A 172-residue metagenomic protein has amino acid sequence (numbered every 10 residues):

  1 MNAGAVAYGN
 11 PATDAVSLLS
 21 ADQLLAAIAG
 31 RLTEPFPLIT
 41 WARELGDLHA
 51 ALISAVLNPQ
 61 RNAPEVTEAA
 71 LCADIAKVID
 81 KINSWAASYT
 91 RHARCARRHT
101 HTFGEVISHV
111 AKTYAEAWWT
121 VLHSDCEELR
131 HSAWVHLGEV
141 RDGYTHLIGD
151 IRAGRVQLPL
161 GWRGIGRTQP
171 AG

Functional and structural regions predicted by a protein language model:
M1-G172: Anionic, Ser/Thr-rich low-complexity intrinsically disordered regions
